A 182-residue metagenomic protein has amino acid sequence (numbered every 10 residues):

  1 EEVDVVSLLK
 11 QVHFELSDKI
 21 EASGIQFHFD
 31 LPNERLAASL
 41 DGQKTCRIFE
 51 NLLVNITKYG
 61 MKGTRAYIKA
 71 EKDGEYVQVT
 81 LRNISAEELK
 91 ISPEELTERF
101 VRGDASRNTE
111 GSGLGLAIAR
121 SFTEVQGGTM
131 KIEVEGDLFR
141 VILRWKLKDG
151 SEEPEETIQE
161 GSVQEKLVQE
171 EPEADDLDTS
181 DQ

Functional and structural regions predicted by a protein language model:
E1-S17, H28: A conserved beta-strand-to-alpha-helix junction within the catalytic ATP-binding
E2, E21, Q26-L36: Conserved catalytic submotifs in the C-terminal HATPase_c
I25, G127-G128: Conserved glycine-rich
I56-T57: Short helix-loop "hinge" at the ATP-lid/N-box region of the Bergerat-fold HATPase_c
G63-E75: Short beta-strand/loop element within the Bergerat-fold HATPase_c
E88-V101, I158: Short conserved segment of the HATPase_c
L96, G115, A119: Short alpha-helical Gxxx[C/S/T] motif in the catalytic ATP-binding
